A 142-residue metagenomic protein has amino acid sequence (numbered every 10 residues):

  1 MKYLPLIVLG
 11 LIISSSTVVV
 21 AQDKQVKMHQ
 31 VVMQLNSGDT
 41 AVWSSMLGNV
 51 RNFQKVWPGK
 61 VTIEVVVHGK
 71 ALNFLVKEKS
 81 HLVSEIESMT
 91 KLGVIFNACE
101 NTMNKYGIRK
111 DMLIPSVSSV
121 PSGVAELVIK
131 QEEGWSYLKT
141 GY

Functional and structural regions predicted by a protein language model:
P5-S16: Bacterial N-terminal signal peptides
V19-Y142: Secreted/extracellular ectodomain signature
